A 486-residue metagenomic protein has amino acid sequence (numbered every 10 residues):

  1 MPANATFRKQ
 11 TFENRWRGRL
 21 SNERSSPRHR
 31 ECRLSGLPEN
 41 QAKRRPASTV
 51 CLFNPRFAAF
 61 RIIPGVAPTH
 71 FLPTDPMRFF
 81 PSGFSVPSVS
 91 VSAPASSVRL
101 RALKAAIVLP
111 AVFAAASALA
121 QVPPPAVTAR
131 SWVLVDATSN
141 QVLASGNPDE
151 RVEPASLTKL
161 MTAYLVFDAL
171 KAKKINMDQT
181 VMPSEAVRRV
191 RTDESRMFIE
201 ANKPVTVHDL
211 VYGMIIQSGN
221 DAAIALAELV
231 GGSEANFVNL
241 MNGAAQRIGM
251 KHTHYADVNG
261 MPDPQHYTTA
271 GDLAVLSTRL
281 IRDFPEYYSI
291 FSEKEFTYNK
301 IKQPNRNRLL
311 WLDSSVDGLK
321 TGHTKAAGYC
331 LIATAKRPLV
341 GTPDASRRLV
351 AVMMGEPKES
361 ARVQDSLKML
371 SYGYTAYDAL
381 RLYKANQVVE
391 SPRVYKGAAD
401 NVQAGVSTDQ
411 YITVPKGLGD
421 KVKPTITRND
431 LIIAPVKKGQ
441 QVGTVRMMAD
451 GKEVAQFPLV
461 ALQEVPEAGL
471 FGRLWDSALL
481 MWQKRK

Functional and structural regions predicted by a protein language model:
M1-T6, K43-S48: Short alpha-helix boundary/capping segments
R8-E13, E39-Q41, R61, P68-F71: Charged/polar low-complexity intrinsically disordered segments
K104-A115: Bacterial N-terminal signal peptides
A118-G271, T278-F284, N299: Active-site-adjacent loops and short helices of periplasmic peptidoglycan-processing enzymes
M250-H254, P262-K486: Domain-terminus/edge residues, biased toward the C-terminal soluble/receptor-binding domains of extracytoplasmic
